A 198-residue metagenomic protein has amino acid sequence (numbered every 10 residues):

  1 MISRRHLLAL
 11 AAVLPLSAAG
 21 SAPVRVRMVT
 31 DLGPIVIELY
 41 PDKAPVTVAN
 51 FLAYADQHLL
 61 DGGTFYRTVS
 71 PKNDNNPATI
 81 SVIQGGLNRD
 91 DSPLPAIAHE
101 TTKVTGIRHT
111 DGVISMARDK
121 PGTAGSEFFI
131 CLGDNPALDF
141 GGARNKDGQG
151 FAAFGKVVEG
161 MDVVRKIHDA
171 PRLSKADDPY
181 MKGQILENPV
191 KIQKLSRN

Functional and structural regions predicted by a protein language model:
I2-R4, L8-N198: Cyclophilin-like peptidyl-prolyl cis-trans isomerases
